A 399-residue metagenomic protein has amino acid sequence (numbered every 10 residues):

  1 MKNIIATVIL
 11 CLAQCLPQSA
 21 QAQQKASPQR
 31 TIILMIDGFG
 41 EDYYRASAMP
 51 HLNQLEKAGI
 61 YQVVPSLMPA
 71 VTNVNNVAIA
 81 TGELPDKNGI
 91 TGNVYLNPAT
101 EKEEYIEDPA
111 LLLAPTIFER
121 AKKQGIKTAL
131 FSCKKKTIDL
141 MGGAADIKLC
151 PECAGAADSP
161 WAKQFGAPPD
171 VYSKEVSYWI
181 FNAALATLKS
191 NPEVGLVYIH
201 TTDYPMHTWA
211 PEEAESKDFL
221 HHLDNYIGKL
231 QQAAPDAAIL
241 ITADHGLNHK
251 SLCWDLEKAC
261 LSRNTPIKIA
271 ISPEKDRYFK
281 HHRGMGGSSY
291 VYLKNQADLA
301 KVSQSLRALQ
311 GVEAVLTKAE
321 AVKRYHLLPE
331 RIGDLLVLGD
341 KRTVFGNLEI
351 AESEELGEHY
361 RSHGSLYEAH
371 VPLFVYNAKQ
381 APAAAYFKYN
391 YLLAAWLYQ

Functional and structural regions predicted by a protein language model:
M1-I4: Positively charged n-region of N-terminal signal peptides that target proteins for export
A6-C15: Bacterial N-terminal signal peptides
A20-A22: Boundary at the C-terminal end of the N-terminal hydrophobic targeting segment
I33, H51, F219-P266, V337: Metal-dependent active-site segment of extracytoplasmic phospho-/sulfohydrolases and closely related
F39-G40, T202, W209, H245-L247: Catalytic metal-binding/acid-base residues of hydrolase active sites
Y44-K87: Short, structured active-site-proximal loop/turn typified by the sulfatase FGly-forming signature C/S-X-P-X-R
L84-A210, D298-K301, R307-G311, A394-Y398: His/Asp/Glu-rich, glycine-adjacent segments that coordinate divalent cations and/or stabilize oxyanion chemistry on
K275-Q399: Active-site neighborhoods of enzymes that stabilize oxyanions during catalysis
